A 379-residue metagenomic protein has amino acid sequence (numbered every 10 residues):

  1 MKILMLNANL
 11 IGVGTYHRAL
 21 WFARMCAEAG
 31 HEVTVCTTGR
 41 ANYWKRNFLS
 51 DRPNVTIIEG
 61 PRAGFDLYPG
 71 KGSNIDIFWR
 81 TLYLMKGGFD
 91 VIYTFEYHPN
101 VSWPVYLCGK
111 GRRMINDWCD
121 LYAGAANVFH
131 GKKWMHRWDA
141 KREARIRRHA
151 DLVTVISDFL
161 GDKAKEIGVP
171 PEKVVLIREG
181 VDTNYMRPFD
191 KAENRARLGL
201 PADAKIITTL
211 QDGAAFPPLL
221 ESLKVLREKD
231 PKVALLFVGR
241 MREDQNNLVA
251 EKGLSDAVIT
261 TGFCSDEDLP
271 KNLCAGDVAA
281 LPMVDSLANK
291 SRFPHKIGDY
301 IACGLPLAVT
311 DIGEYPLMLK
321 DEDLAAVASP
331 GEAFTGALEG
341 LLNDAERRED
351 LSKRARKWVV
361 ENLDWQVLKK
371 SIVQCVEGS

Functional and structural regions predicted by a protein language model:
L4, T154, L200-R227, L236-V238: Conserved donor-binding/catalytic core segment of Leloir-type glycosyltransferases
F22-R24, F78-K86, N100-W103, L107-C108 (+3 more regions): Membrane-proximal helix-turn-helix segments that form the acceptor-binding/catalytic region of lipid-linked
A41-W44, S73-T81, V91-G111, I115-G124 (+1 more regions): An aromatic- and histidine-rich active-site surface loop
N47-L49, R187-L200: A short helix/loop element that forms part of the nucleotide-sugar donor recognition site in Leloir-type
F159, G180: Carbohydrate-associated surface elements
N246-L273, E322: Nucleotide-activated donor-binding/catalytic signature segment of Leloir-type glycosyltransferases, i.e., the conserved
V278-L281, D299-A302, P306-V309: Short hydrophobic beta-strand element within catalytic cores of glycosyltransferases and related nucleotide-activated
D321-E332, G340-E346: Conserved acidic donor-binding segment of nucleotide-sugar-dependent glycosyltransferases
